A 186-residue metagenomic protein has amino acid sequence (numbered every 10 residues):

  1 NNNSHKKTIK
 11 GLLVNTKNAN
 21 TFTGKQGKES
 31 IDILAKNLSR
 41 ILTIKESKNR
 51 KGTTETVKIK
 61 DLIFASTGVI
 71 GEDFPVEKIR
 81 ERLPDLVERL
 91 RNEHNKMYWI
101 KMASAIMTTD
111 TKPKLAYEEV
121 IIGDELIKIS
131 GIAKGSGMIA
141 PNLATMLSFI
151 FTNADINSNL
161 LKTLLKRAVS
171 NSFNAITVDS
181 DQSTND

Functional and structural regions predicted by a protein language model:
N1-T8: Active-site-flanking structural segment that lines cofactor/substrate pockets
I9, A175-D186: A structural-propensity feature for long, helix-poor, extended segments
K10-K17, K60-T67, D186: Glycine- and acidic-rich phosphate- and metal-coordinating loops
F22-G24, I70: Phosphate/ribose-phosphate-bearing ligand recognition and processing surfaces, centered on ADP-ribose/NAD(+/P+) systems
G24-A35: Glycine-rich anion/phosphate-binding loops
I33-L38, L42, E46: A helix-coil-helix interface module used to build multimeric assemblies and to scaffold catalytic/cofactor sites
R40-T43, V57-F173, S183: Glycine-rich, mobile lid/loop segments that gate access to catalytic sites or pores
